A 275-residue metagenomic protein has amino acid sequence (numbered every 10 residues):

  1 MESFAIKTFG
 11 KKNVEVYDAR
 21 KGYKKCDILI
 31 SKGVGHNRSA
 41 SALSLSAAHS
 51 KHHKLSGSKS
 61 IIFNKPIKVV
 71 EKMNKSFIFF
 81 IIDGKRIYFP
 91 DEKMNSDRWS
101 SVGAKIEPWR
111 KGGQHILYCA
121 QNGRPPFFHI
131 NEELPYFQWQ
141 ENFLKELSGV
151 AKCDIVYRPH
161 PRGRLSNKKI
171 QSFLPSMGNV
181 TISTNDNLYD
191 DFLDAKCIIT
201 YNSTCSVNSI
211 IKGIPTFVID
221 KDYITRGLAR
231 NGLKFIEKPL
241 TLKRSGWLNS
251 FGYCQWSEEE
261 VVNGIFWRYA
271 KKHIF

Functional and structural regions predicted by a protein language model:
M1-F4, S46, E133-L147: Well-ordered, non-membrane alpha-helical segments in soluble/globular domains
M1-L29, R124-P125, R268-F275: N-terminal pre-catalytic "stem/leader" segment of glycosyltransferase-like enzymes
E15-S50, K54-N64, C197-Y201: Short, well-ordered secondary-structure micro-motifs within conserved domains or adaptor modules
K32-G35, F63-I67, G113-F127, P159-P161 (+1 more regions): Short loop/turn segments at strand-loop or loop-helix junctions that form parts of catalytic or ligand-binding pockets
A42-S44, P66-F77: Phosphate/adenylate-binding glycine loop and adjacent helical scaffold
N74-Q114, G227-F275: Leloir-type glycosyltransferase catalytic cores
E141-T184: Catalytic donor nucleotide-activated moiety binding site of glycosyltransferases and closely related
N185-R230: A donor-sugar binding/catalytic signature common to diverse glycosyltransferases and related nucleotide-sugar
